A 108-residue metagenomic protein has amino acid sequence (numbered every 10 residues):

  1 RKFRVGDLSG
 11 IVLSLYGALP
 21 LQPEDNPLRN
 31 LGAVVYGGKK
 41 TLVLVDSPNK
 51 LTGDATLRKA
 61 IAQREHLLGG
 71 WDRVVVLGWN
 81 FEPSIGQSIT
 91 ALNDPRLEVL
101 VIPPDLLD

Functional and structural regions predicted by a protein language model:
R1-D108: S-adenosyl-L-methionine-dependent nucleic acid methyltransferase catalytic domains
